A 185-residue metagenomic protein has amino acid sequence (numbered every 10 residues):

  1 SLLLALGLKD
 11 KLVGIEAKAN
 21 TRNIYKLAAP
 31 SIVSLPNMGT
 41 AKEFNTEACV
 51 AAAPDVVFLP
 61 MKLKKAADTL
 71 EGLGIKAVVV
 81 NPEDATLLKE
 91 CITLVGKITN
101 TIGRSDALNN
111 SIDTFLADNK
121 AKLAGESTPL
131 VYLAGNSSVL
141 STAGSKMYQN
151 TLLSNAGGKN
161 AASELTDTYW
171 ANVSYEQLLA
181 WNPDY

Functional and structural regions predicted by a protein language model:
S1-A52, V56-F58, K62, A161: A short, structured surface patch at a secondary-structure boundary
S1-L2, K18-T21, V56-V57, K62-A66 (+4 more regions): Solvent-exposed loop/turn segments at secondary-structure junctions within structured extracellular/periplasmic domains
T46-L59, I75, Y175-Y185: Proline-aspartate-enriched helix->loop->beta-strand connector
K65-S141, K159-E164, N172-V173, A180-W181: Extracytoplasmic substrate-binding proteins
Q149-Y169: His/Asp/Glu-enriched short active-site or ligand-binding loop at hydrolase and phosphoryl-transfer sites
